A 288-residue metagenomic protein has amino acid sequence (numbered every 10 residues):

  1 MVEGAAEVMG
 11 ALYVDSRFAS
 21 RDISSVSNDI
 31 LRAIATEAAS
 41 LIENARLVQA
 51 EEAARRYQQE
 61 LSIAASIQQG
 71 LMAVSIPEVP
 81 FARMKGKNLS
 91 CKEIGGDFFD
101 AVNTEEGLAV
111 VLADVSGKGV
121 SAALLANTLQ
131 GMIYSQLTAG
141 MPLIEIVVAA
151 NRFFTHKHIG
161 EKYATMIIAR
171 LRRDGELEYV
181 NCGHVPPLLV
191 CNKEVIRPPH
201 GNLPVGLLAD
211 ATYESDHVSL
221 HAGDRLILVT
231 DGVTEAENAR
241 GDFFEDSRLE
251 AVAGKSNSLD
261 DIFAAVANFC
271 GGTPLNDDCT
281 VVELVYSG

Functional and structural regions predicted by a protein language model:
V2-I34, K118, T234-E245, C270-P274: Regulatory loop-to-helix N-cap segments in sensory/regulatory domains that couple ligand/signal detection
R17, D29-A53, G131-A139, A236: Signal-transmission/dimerization alpha-helices at domain junctions
V48, E52-I227, T273-G288: … and, occasionally, acidic/histidine-rich disordered N-termini of signaling adaptors
G131-L137, S247-G254: PAS-family sensory/regulatory domains
G140-I146, G254-D261: Short, charged, surface-exposed loops that flank catalytic or proteolytic processing sites
D231: Conserved catalytic-loop aspartate of Hanks-type protein kinases
S247, A253, N268, E283-G288: Terminal helices and disordered tails flanking the catalytic cores of nucleotide-processing hydrolases
D260-G272: Low-complexity, intrinsically disordered Gly/Pro/Thr-rich segments
